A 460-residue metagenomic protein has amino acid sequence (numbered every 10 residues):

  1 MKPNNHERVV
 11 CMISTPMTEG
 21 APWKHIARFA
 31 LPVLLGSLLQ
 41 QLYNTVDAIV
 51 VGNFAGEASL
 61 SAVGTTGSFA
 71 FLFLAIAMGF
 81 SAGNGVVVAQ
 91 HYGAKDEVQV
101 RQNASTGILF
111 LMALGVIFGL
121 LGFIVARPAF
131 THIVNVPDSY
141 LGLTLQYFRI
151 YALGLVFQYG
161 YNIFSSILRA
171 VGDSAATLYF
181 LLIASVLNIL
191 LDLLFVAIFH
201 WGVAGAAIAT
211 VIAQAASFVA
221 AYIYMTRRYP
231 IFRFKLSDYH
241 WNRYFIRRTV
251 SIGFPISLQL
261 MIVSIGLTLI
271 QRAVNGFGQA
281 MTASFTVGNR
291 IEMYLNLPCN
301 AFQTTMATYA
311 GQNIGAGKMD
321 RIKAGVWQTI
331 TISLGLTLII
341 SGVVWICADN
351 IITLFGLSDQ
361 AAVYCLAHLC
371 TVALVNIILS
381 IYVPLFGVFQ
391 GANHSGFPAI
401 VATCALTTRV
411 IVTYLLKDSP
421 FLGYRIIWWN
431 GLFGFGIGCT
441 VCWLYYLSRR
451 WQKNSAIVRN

Functional and structural regions predicted by a protein language model:
M1-A30, V88-G154, I198-F254, A310-V375 (+1 more regions): Short alpha-helical transmembrane segments in multi-pass integral membrane proteins
T18-F54, S68-G83, V87, M112-G119 (+4 more regions): N-terminal transmembrane alpha-helices
R28-D47, I150, Y161, A184 (+5 more regions): Transmembrane helical elements of multi-pass membrane transporters/channels
L34, L38, L42, V46 (+19 more regions): Generic alpha-helical transmembrane segments of integral inner-membrane proteins, especially permease/transport modules
L38, L42-L60, F130-D138, L194-W201 (+5 more regions): Helix-terminus/linker motif at the lipid-water interface of multi-pass membrane proteins
A55-S68, T144, F148, A207 (+3 more regions): Small-residue hotspots at the loop-to-helix junctions and early N-terminal turns of transmembrane alpha-helices
L60-L120, Q158-T177, S284-A348, L379-V401: Small-residue-rich hydrophobic transmembrane alpha-helices
S81, I150-R169, T177-S185, A206-A221 (+4 more regions): Short runs within selected transmembrane alpha-helices of multi-pass transporters and secretion channels
